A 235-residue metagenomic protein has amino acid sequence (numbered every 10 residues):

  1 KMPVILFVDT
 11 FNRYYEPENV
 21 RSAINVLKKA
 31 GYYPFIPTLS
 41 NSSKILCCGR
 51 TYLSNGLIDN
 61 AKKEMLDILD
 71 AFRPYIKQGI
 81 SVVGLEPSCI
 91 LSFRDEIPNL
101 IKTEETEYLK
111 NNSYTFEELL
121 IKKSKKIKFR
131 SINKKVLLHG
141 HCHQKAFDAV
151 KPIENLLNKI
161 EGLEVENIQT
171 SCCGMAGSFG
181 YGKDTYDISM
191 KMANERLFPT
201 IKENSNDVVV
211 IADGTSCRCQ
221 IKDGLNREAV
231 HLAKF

Functional and structural regions predicted by a protein language model:
K1-F235: Iron-sulfur cluster-binding electron-transfer modules in prokaryotic oxidoreductases
